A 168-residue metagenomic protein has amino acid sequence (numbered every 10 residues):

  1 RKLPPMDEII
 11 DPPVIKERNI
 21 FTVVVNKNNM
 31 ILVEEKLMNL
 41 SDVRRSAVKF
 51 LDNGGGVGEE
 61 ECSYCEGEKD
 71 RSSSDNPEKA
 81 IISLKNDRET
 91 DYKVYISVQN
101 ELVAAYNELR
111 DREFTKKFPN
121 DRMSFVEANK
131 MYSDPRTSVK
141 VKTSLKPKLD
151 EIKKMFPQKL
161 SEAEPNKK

Functional and structural regions predicted by a protein language model:
R1-K168: Long, low-hydrophobicity, acidic/polar, solvent-exposed interaction domains
